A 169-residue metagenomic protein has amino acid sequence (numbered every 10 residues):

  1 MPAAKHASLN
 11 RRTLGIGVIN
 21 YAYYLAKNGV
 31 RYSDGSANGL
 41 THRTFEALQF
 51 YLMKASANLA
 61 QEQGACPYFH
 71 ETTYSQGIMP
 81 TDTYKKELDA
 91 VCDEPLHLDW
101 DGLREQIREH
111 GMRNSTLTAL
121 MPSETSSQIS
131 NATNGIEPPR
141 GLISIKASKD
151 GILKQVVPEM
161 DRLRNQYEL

Functional and structural regions predicted by a protein language model:
M1-L169: Long, C-terminal-biased catalytic regions of enzyme "large/alpha" subunits
